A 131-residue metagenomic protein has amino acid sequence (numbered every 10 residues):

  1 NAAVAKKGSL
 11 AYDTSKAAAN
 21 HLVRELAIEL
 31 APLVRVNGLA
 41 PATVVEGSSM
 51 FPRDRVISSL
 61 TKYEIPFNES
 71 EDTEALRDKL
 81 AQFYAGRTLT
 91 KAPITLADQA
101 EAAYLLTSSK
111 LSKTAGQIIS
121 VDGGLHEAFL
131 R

Functional and structural regions predicted by a protein language model:
N1-A18, V23-A31, P41-F51: Catalytic loop of short-chain dehydrogenase/reductase
K7, P32-V36, Q117: Active-site loop of short-chain dehydrogenase/reductase
V23-R24, A100-A103, T107: Short-chain dehydrogenase/reductase
V36-V45, T107, S120-D122: Conserved SDR Rossmann-fold cofactor-binding beta-strand/turn motif
G38, T73-A81, A92-A100: Conserved loop-to-helix N-cap of the C-terminal "lid" that shapes the substrate pocket in Rossmann-like
V44-R87, L130-R131: A glycine/serine/threonine-rich, flexible loop-to-helix segment that serves as the NAD(P) cofactor-binding "lid"
A103-Y104, T114-R131: Short C-terminal tail/terminal secondary-structure segment of NAD(P)H-dependent dehydrogenase/reductase domains
S108-S112: Generic structural signal for alpha-helix termini and adjacent loop/cap motifs
